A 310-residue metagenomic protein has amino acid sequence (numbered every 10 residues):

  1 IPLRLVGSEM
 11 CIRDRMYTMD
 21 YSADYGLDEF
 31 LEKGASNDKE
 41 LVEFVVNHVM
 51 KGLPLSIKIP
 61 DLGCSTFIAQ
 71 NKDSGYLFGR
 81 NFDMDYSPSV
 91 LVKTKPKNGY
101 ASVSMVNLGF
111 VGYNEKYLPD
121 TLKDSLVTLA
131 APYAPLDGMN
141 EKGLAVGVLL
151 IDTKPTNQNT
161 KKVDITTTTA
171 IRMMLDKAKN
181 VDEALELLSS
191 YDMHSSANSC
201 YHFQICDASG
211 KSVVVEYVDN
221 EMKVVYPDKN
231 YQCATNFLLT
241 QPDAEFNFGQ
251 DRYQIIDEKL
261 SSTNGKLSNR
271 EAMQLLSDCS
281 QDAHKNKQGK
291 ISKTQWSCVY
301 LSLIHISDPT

Functional and structural regions predicted by a protein language model:
I1-G7, I12, I304-T310: Single conserved hydrophobic/aromatic residue that forms the stacking wall/gate of nucleotide- or nucleobase-binding
L3-R4, N71, I291, Y300: Generic structural signal for beta-strand residues in well-ordered domains
E9, R13-K162: A contiguous strand-loop segment
M19, A23-G63, R172-L303, S307: Accessory structured domains or lobes within enzymes
K95-Y100, T167, M222-V225, A234: Short, low-complexity, polar/charged sequence segments that are solvent-exposed and flexible
N98-S102, P155-D192: Compact, glycine/acidic-enriched structural inserts
